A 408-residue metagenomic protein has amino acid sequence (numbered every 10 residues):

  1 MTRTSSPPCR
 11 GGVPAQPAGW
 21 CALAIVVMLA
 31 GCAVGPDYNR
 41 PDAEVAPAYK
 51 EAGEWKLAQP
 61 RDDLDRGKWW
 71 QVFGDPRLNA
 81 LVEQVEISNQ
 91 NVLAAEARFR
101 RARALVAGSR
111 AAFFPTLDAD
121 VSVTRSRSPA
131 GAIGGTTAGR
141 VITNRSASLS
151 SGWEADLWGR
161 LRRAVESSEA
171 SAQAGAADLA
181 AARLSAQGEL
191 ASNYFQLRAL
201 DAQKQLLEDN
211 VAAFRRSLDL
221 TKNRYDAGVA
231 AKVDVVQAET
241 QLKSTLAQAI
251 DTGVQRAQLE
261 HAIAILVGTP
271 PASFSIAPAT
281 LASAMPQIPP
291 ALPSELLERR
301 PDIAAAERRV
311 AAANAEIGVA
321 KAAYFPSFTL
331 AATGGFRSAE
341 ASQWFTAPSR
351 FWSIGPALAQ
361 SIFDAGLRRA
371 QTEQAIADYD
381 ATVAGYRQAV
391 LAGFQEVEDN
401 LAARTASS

Functional and structural regions predicted by a protein language model:
T2, L23, M28-I87, R145 (+4 more regions): Terminal intrinsically disordered/low-complexity segments used for targeting and assembly
R10-G11: Glycine-biased, low-complexity coil/linker segments
L57-F73, S122-S150, S273-P289, G318 (+1 more regions): Small/polar, glycine/serine/threonine/aspartate-rich low-complexity segments that form flexible
A58-D63, Q71, E86, S167 (+6 more regions): Amphipathic alpha-helical coiled-coil scaffold segments and their short linker/junction regions
V82, S146-S150, Y194, E239 (+3 more regions): Membrane-embedded beta-strand positions in outer-membrane beta-barrel channels/transporters
L93-A94, R110-A111, A155-R183, V233 (+5 more regions): Sec/SRP-type N-terminal targeting helices
L161, A177-L292, A403, S407: Periplasmic alpha-helical coiled-coil/stalk elements that build and connect Gram-negative outer-membrane
